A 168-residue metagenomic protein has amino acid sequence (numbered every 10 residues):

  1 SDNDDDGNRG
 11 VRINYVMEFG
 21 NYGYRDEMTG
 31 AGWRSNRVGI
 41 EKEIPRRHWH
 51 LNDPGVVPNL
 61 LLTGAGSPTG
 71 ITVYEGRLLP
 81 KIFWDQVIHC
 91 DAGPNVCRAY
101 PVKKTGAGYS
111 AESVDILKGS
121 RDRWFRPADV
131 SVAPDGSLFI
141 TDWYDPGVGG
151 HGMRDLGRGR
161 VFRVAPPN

Functional and structural regions predicted by a protein language model:
S1-N168: Beta-propeller domains with acidic blade repeats across secreted/periplasmic ectodomains and cytosolic WD/CNH propellers
